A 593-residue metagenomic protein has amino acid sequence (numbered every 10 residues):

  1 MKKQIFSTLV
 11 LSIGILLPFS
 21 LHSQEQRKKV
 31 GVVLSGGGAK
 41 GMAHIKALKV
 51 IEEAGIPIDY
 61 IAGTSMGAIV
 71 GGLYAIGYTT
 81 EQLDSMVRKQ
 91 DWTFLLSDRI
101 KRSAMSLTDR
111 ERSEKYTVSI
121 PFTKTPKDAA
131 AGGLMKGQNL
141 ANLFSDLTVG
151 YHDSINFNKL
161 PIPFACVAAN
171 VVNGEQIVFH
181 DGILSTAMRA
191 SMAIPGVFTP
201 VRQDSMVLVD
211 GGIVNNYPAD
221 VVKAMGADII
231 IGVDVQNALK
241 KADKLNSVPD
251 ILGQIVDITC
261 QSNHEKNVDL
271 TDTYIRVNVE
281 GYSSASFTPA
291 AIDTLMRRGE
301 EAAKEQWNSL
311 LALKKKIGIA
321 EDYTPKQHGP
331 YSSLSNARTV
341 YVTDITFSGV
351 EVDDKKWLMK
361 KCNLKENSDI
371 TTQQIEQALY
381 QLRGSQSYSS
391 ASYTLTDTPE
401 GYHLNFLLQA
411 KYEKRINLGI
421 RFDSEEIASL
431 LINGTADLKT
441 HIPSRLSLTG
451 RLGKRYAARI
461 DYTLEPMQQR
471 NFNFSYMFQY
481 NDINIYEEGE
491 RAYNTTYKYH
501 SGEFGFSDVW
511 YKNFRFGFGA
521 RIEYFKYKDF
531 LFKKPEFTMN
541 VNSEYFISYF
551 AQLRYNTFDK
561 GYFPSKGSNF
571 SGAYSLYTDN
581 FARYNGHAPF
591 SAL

Functional and structural regions predicted by a protein language model:
M1-K28: Bacterial Sec-dependent N-terminal signal peptides
L21-T64, G72-Y380, G384-A391, L395-T396 (+1 more regions): Patatin-like phospholipase
S154, A238-L239, S389, Q468-Q469 (+3 more regions): Short beta-strands and strand-coil junctions in structured, solvent-facing domains, enriched
C166-A168, F516, F570: A short, Trp-centered hydrophobic/proline-enriched beta-strand micro-motif
D210-V214, K454, K498, A588-F590: Short, glycine/acidic-rich beta->alpha junctions
Q373, A378, G384, S392-F558 (+1 more regions): Gram-negative/organellar outer-membrane beta-barrel architecture
R554, P564-K566, F570-L593: Extended beta-strand-rich architecture
